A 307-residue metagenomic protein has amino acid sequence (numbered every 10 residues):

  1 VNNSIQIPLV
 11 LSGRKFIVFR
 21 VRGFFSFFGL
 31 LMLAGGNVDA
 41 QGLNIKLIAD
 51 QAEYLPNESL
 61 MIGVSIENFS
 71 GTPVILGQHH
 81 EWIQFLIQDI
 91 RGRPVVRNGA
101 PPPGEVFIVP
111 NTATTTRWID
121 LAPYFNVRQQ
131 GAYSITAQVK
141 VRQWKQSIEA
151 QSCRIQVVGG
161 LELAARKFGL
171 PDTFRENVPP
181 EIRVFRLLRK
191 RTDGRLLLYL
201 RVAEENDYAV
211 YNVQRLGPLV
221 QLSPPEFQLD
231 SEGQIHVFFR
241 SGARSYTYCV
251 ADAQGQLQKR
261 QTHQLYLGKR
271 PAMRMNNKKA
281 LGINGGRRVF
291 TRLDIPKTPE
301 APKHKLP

Functional and structural regions predicted by a protein language model:
S4-F25: Bacterial N-terminal signal peptides that target proteins for export
G23-G35: Bacterial N-terminal signal peptides
G36-A40: Sec/Tat signal peptide C-region and signal peptidase I cleavage site
Q41-L47, E53-L55, S59-A122, A132-Q138 (+2 more regions): Contiguous segments within soluble domain cores/interaction surfaces
F125-V127: Residue-level recognition of secondary-structure-to-loop junctions
A150-E181: Low-complexity, Pro/Ser/Thr- and charge-rich linker/hinge segments at domain boundaries
T173-R201, E226-G242, P271-R292: Short beta-strand elements that form the blades of beta-propeller/WD-repeat-like and other beta-sheet-rich scaffold
L197-G217, T247-H263, F290-L306: Surface-exposed loop/turn elements that mediate protein-protein interactions on large endomembrane-trafficking
